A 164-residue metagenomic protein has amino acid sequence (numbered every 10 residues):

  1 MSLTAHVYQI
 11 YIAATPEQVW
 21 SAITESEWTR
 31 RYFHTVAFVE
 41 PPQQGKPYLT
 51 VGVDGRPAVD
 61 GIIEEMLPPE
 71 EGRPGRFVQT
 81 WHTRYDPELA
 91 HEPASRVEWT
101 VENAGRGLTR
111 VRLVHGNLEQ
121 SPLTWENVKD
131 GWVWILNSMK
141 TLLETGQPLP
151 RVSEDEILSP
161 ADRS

Functional and structural regions predicted by a protein language model:
M1-P16: Terminal, regulation- and interaction-focused segments at domain boundaries
V7-Y8, Q18, T24-I62, E71-P74 (+1 more regions): Short beta-edge strand/loop motif at the mouth of beta-sheet-based domains
Y8-I10, D60-E65, S95-N103: Hydrophobic/aromatic beta-strand elements that line small-molecule binding cavities or substrate pockets in beta-rich
P16-E17, E64-G75, T100-R110: A short, structured loop/turn motif at beta-sheet edges
V19-W20, T29, Y48, I63 (+4 more regions): Hydrophobic pocket/interface hotspot
P47-V53, V78-R84, H115: Short beta-strand segments that buttress and anchor functional surface loops
R84-V133, V152: Beta-strand/loop substructures that line and gate deep hydrophobic ligand-binding cavities in soluble
T141-S164: Short, highly charged C-terminal tails/helix-capping segments
